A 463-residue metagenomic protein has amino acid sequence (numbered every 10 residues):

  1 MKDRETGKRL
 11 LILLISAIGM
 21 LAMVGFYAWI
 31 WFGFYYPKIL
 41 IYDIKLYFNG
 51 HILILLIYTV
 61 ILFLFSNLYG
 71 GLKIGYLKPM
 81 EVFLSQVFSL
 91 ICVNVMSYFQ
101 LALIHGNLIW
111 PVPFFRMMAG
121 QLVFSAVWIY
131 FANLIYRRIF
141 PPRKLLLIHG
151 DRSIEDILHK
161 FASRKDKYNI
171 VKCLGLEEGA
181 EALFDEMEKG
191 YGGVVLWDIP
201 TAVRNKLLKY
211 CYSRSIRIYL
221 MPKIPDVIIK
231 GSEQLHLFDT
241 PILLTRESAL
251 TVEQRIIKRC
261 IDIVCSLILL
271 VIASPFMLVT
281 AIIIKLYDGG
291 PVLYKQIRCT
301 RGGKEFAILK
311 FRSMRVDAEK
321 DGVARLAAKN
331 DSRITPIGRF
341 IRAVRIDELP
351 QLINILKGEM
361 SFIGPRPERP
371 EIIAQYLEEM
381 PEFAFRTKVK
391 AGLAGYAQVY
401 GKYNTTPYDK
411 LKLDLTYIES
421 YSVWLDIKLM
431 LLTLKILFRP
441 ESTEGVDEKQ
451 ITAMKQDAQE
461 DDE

Functional and structural regions predicted by a protein language model:
M1-M23, Y27, Y130-S274, E444-E463: N-terminal hydrophobic signal-anchor/signal peptide
M1-R138, F438: Signature of alpha-helical transmembrane segments in polytopic membrane proteins
K2, T6, I44, G71-G75 (+7 more regions): Juxtamembrane loop-helix boundary motifs flanking transmembrane segments in multi-pass membrane proteins
Q86, L90, P142-I157, P291-M314 (+1 more regions): Membrane-cytosol interface motif
P225-D226, S232-E233, Y294-R333, A394-K412: Short, glycine-rich, amphipathic interfacial segments at transmembrane boundaries or analogous
Q254-D317, N354, L429-E463: A hydrophobic, helix-centered structural microdomain
A328-K390, L429-T433: A short, structured surface patch at a secondary-structure boundary
E382-E463: C-terminal terminal-structure detector
